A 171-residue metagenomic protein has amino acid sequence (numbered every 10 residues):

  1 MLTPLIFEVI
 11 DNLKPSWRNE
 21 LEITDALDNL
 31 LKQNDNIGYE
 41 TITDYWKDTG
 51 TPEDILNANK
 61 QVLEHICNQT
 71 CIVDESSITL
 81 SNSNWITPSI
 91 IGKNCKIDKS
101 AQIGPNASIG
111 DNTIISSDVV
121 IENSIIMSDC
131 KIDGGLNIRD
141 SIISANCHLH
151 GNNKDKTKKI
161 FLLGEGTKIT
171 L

Functional and structural regions predicted by a protein language model:
P4-L5, D11-L171: Left-handed beta-helix
